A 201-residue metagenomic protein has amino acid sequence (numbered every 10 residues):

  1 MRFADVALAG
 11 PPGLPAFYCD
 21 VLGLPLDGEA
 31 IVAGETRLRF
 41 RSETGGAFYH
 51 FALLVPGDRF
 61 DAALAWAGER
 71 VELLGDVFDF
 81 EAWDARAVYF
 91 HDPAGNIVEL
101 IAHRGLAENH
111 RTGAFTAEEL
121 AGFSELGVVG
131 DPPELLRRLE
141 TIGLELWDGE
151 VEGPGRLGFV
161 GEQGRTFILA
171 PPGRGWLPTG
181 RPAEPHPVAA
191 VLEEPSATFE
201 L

Functional and structural regions predicted by a protein language model:
M1-F48: Active-site-proximal cofactor/substrate-binding loop regions of enzyme domains
M1-G13, F48, G105-E145: N-terminal beta-strand motif that seeds the catalytic metal site of vicinal oxygen chelate
P11-G13, L53-A94, V128-L201: Vicinal oxygen chelate
G34-L38, L106-A114, P171-W176: Short amphipathic beta-strand starts and helix->beta connectors
R37-R39, G46-A47, G95-V98, R165-I168: Short, charged/polar, Gly/Pro-enriched secondary-structure boundary elements
D76-E119: Hydrophobic, well-structured mid-protein blocks that either form specific transmembrane helices
